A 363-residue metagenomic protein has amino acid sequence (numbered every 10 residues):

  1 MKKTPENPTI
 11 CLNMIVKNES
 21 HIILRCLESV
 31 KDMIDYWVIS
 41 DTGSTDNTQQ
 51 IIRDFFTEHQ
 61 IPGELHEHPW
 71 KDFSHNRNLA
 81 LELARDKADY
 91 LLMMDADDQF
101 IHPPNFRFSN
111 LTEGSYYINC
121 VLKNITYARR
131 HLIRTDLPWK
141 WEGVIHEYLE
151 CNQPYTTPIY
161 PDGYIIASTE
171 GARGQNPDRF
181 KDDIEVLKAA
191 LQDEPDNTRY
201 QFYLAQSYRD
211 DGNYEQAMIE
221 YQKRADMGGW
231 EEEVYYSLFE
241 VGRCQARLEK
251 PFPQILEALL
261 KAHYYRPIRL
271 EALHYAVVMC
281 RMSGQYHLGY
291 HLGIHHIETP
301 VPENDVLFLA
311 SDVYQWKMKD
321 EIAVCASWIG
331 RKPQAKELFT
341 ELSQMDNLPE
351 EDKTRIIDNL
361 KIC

Functional and structural regions predicted by a protein language model:
M1-K2, T9, S74-E82, A88-M94 (+2 more regions): Catalytic-site signature of metal-activated, phosphate-bearing donor transferases, centered on the GT-A/GT-A-like
M14-Y36: Short, well-formed alpha-helical segments that are part of the catalytic scaffolds of diverse glycosyltransferases
L24, D46-F55, P103: Acidic helix N-cap motif at the loop->helix transition within catalytic regions of sugar-transfer enzymes
S29, I39-I52, P69-W70: A conserved acidic beta->alpha catalytic loop
Q50-L79, L83: Conserved donor nucleotide-binding strand/loop of the catalytic core
Y203, E240, Y275-V278, E321 (+1 more regions): "A position-specific structural signal for the A-helix of alpha-solenoid helical repeats
Y208, Q245, A276-C280, A326: Residue at a conserved register position within TPR or TPR-like alpha-solenoid repeats
